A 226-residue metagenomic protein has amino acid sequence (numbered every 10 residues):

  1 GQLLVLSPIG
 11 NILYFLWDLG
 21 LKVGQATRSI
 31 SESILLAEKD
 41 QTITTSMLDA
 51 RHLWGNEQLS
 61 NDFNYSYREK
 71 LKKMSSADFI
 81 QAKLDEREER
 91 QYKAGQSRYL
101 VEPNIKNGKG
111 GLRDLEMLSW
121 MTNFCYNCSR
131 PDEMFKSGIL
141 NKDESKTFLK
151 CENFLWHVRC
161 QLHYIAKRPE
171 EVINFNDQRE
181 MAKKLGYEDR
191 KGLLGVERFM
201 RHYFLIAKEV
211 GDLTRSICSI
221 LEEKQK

Functional and structural regions predicted by a protein language model:
G1-K226: A nucleotide- and high-energy phosphate-metabolite-utilizing enzyme signature
